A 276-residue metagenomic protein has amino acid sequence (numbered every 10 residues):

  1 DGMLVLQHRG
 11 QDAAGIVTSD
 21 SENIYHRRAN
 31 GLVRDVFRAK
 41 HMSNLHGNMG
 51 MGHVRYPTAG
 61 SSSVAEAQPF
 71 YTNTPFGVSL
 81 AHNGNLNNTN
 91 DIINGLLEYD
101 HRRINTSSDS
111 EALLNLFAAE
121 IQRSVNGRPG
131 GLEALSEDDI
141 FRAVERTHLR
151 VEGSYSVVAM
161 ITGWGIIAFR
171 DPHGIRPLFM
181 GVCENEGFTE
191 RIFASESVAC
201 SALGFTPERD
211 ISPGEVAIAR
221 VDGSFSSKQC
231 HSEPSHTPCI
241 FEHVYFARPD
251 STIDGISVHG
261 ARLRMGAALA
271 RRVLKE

Functional and structural regions predicted by a protein language model:
D1-P213, I218-E276: Conserved short alpha-helical segments that host acidic/polar catalytic motifs at enzyme active sites
